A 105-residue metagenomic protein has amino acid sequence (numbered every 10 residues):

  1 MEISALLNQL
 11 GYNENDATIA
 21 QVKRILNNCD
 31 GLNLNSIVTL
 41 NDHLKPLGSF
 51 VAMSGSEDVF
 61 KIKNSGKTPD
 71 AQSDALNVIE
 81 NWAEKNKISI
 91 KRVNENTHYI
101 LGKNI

Functional and structural regions predicted by a protein language model:
E2-K61: An N-terminal amphipathic alpha-helical segment
I37-V93: Acidic, low-complexity, intrinsically disordered interaction modules
R92-I105: C-terminal edge-of-domain segments
